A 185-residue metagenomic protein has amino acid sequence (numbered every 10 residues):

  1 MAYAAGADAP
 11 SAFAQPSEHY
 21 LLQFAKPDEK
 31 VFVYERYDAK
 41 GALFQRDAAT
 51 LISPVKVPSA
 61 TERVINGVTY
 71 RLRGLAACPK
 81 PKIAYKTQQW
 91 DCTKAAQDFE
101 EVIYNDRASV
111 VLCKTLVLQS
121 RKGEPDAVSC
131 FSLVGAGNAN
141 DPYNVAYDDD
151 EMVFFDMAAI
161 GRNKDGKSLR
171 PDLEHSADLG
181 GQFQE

Functional and structural regions predicted by a protein language model:
A4-E185: Small beta-barrel nucleic-acid-binding modules, primarily SNase/OB-fold domains and secondarily Tudor-like barrels
